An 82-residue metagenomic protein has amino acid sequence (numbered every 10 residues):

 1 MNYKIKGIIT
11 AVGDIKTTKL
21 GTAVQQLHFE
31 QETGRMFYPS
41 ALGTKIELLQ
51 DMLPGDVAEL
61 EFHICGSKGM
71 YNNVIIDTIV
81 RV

Functional and structural regions predicted by a protein language model:
M1-V82: Single-stranded nucleic acid-binding surfaces, predominantly the OB-fold ssDNA-binding core
